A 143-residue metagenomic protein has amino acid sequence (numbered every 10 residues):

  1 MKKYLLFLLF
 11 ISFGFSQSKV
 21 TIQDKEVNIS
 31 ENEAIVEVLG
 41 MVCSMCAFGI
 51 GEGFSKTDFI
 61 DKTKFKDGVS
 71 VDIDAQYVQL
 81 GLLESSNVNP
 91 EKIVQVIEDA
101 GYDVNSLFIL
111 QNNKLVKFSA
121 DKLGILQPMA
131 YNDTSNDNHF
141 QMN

Functional and structural regions predicted by a protein language model:
Y4-F13: Sec-dependent N-terminal signal peptides
N28-G40: Short glycine-/aliphatic-rich beta-strand segments at the starts of folded cytosolic domains
M41-E52: Conserved redox-active cysteine motifs that mediate thiol-disulfide chemistry, especially di-cysteine Cys-X(1-2)-Cys
I50-D72, D99: Short acidic amphipathic segments
V71-G81, N113-F118: Surface-exposed aromatic
A100-K114: Conserved short beta-strand edge segments in small beta-sheet-based binding/regulatory domains
K114-M142: Short, low-order "capping/linker" segments at domain edges
